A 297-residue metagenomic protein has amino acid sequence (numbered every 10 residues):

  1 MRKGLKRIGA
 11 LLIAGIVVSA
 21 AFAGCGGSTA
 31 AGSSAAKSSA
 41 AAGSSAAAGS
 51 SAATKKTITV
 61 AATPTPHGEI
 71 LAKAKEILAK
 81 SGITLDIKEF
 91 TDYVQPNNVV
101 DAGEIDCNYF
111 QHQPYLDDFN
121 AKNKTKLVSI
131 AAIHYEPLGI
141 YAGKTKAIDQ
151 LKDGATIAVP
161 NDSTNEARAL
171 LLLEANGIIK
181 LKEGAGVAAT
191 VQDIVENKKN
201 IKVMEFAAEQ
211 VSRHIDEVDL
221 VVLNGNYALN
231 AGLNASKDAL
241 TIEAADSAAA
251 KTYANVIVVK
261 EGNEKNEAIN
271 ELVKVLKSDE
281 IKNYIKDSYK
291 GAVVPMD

Functional and structural regions predicted by a protein language model:
M1-T57: Short, low-complexity disordered leader/linker segments with a strong preference for bacterial N-terminal type II
T54-T65, I83-E89, T156-I157: Short, well-ordered beta-strand elements
I87-N98, G186-R213: Short helix-initiation/N-cap motifs at beta->coil->alpha
D101-Q111, A155, I178, K199-K202 (+1 more regions): Alpha-to-beta junction loops
D118-I130, K144-T145, E217, V222 (+1 more regions): Ligand-binding "clamshell"
I130-I179, K282: A conserved helix-loop-strand patch within extracytoplasmic ligand-binding domains of the periplasmic binding
P137-I148, Y253-N266: A bilobed periplasmic-binding-protein/Venus flytrap-type ligand-binding module shared by bacterial periplasmic
N165-E174, L276-M296: Periplasmic-binding protein-like
